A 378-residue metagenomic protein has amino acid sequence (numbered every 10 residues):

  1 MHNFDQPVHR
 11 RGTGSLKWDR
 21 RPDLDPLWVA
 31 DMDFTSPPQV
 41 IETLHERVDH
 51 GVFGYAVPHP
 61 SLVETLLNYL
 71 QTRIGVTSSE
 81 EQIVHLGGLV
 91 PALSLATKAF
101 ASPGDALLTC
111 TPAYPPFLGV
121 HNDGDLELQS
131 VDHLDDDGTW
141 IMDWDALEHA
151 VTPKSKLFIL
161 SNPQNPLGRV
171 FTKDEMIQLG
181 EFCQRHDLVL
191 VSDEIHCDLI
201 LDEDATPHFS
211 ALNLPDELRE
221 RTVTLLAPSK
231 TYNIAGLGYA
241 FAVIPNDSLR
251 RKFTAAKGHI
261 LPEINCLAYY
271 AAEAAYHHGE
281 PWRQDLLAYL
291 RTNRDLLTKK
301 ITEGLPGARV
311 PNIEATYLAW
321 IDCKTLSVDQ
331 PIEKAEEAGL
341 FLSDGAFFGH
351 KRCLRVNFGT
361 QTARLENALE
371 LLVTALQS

Functional and structural regions predicted by a protein language model:
M1-G88, L95, A275-H277, S378: N-terminal small-domain helix-loop-helix segment of the aminotransferase-like
E42, D216-R291: Conserved core segment of the aminotransferase class I/II
F53-E181, D198-E217, E370: Conserved core of the PLP fold type I
S79-E80, N312-L318, G349-K351: Short Gly/Ser/Thr- and Asp/Glu-enriched loop/turn motifs at secondary-structure junctions
G124, R185-H186, L218, A338: Helix C-cap/helix->beta junction micro-motif
E148, Q330-S343, F347-S378: PLP-dependent enzyme catalytic core of the Aspartate aminotransferase-like
E273, Y289-T298, R309-D322: Conserved glycine-rich beta-strand-loop-beta hairpin in the small C-terminal domain of fold type I
